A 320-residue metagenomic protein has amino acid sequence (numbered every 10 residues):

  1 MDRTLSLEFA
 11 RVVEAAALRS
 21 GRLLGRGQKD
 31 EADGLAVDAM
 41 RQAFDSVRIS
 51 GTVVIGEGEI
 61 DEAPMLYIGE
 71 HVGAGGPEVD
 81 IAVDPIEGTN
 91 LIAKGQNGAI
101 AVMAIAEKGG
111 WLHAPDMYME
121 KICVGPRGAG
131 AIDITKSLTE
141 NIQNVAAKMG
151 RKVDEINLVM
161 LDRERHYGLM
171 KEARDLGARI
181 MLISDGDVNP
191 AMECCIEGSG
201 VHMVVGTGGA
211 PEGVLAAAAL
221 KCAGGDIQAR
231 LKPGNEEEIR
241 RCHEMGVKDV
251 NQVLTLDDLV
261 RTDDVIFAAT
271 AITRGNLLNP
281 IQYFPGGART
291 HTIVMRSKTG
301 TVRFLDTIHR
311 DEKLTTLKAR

Functional and structural regions predicted by a protein language model:
M1-A82, Q143, A147, R174 (+5 more regions): N-terminal subdomain of lithium-sensitive/metallo-dependent phosphomonoesterases centered on the IMPase/IPPase/PAP
V53-E57, I81-V83, I92-K94, H113-A114 (+5 more regions): General beta-strand structural signal in soluble alpha/beta enzymes
M65-Y67, K94-Q96, A114-M117, G168-R174 (+3 more regions): Short acidic, glycine/serine/threonine-rich loops at helix termini
E70-H71, T89-A93, V145-G150, M170 (+4 more regions): A generic local secondary-structure boundary/capping motif
P77-E87, L91-W111: DPxDG-like acidic metal-binding loop motif
V102, E107-L182, M245-K248, G275-Q282 (+1 more regions): Acidic beta-strand-loop-alpha-helix segment within the catalytic core of divalent metal-dependent phosphate-processing
A178-V188, V201-M203, G208, E212-H243 (+1 more regions): Gly/Ser/Thr-rich active-site loops/lids in small-molecule metabolic enzymes that frequently grip phosphoryl groups
E236-L277: A two-mode feature
